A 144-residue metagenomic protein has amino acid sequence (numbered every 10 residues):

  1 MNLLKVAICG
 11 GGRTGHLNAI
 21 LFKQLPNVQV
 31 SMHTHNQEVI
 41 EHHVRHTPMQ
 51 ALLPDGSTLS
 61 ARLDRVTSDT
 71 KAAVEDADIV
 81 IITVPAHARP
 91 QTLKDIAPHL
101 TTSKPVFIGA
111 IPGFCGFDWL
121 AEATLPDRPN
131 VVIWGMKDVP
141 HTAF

Functional and structural regions predicted by a protein language model:
M1-L53, V74: NAD(P)+-binding Rossmann beta1-loop-alpha1 motif at the extreme N-terminus of oxidoreductases
L3, N27, A77, S103-P105 (+1 more regions): A general structural motif
K23, A77, E122-L125: Generic helix-packing signal
Q24-P26, L59-S60, T102, D127-P129: Short, structurally constrained coil/turn elements that cap an alpha-helix or connect an alpha-helix to the following
R45-V66, W134-G135: N-terminal glycine-rich dinucleotide-binding loop that anchors FAD/FMN and/or NAD(P) in oxidoreductases
T58-S103, F107: Rossmann-like NAD(P)-binding element
A86-F144: Rossmann-like NAD(P)(H) cofactor-binding subdomain of soluble oxidoreductases
